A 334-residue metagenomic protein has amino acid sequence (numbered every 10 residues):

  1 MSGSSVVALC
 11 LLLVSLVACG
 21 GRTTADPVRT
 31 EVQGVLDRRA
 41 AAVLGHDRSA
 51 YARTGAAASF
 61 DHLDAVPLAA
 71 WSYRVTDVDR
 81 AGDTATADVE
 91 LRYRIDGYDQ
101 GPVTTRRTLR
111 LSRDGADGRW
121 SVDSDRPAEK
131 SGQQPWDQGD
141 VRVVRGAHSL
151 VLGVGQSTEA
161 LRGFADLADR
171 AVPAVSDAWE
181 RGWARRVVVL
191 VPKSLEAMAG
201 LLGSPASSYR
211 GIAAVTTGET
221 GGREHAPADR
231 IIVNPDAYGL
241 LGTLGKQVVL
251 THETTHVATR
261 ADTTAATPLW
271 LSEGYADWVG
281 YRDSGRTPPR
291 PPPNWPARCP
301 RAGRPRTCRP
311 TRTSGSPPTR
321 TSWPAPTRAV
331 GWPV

Functional and structural regions predicted by a protein language model:
M1-R22: Secretory targeting and sorting signals
T24-Q33, D37-T84: Short solvent-exposed beta->alpha transition segments
D37-L44, A56, D169-A184, T255-T264 (+2 more regions): Sec-exported extracytoplasmic/periplasmic mature domains
H62-R106, P235-G239: Surface-exposed, charged secondary-structure patches
G82-T84, T104-R106, D117, Q138 (+5 more regions): Extracytoplasmic
G97-V141: Short beta-strand edge/turn micro-motifs at domain boundaries
R145-P268: Juxtacatalytic substrate-recognition/specificity segment
G218-E224, L244-G245, T263-P333: Acidic/His/Gly-enriched intrinsically disordered linker/tail segments that often contain short helix/coil "MoRF-like"
